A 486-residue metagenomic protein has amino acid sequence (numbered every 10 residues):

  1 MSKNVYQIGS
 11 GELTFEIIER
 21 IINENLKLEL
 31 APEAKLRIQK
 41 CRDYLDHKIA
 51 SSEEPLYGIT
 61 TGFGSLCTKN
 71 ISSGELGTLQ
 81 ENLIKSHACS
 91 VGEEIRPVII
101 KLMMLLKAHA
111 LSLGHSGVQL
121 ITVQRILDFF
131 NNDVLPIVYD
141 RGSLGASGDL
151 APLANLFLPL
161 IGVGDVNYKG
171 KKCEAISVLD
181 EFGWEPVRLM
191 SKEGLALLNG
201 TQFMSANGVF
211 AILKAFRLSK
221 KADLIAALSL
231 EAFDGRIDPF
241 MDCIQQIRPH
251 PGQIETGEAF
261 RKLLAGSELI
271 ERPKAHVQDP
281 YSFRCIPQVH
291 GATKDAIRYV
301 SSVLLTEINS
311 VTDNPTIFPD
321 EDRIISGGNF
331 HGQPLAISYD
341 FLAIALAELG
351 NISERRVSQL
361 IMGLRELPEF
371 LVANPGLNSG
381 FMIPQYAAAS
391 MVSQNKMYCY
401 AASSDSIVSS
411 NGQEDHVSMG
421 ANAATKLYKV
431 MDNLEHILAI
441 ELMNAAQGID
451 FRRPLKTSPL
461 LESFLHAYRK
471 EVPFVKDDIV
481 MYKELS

Functional and structural regions predicted by a protein language model:
S2-E53, Q80-P136, L230, Q245: Glycine-rich, flexible loop motifs
S2-L26, L30-R37, C41-Y44, I49 (+1 more regions): C-terminal auxiliary extensions adjacent to catalytic cores
S51-P55, D133-Y139, L153, E174 (+2 more regions): Hydrophobic alpha-helical context, especially transmembrane and signal-peptide helices
S52-E54, K69, T256-G257: Polyanion/phosphate-binding surface patch
Y57-L79, S86-L111, Y139-I161, K171 (+2 more regions): FAD-binding core of FAD-dependent oxidoreductases, characterized by glycine-rich FAD pyrophosphate-binding loops
T78-E81, I126-L127, L218-K221, E414: Short, surface-exposed linear patches
L105, L113-L135, L144-L150, L158 (+1 more regions): Well-ordered mid-protein domain cores that form the structural environment of catalytic cofactors
V138-S143, D320, I324: Cysteine-centered functional microenvironments
